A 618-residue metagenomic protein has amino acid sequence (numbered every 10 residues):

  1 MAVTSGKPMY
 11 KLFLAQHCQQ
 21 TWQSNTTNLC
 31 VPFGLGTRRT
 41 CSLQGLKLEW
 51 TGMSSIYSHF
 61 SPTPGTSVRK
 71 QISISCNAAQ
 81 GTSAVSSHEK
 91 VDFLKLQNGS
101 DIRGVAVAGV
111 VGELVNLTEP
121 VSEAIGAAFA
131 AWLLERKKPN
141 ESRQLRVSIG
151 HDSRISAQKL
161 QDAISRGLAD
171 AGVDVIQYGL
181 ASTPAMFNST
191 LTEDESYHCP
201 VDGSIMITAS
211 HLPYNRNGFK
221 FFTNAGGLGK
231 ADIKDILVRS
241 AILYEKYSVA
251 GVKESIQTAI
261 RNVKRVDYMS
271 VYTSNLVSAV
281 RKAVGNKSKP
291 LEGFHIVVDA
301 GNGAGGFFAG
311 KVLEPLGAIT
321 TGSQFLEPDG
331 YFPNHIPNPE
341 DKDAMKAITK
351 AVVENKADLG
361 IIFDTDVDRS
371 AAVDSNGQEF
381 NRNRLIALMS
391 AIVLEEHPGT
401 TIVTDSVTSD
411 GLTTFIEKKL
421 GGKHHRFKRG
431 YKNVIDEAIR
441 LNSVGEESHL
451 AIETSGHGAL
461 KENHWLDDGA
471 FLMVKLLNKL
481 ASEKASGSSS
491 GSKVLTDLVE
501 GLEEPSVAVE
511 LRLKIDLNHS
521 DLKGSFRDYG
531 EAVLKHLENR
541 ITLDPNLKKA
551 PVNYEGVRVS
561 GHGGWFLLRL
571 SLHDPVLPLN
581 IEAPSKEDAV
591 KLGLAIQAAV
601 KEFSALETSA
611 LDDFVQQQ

Functional and structural regions predicted by a protein language model:
A2-T4, R146, Y197, D202-I205 (+11 more regions): Structural motif
G6, C76-N77, E135-R216, V277-S278 (+2 more regions): N-terminal small/polar loop signature for handling phosphorylated ligands or for N-terminal nucleophile
G6, F13, Q19-R166, D170 (+2 more regions): An N-terminal, well-structured beta->alpha segment
E89, Y197-H198, N215-N355: Gly/Ser/Thr-enriched, mixed-charge loops and adjacent short helices that form phosphate/oxyanion-binding elements
L94-V111, A300, L450-T454, N463-G469: Conserved phosphate/anionic-ligand binding catalytic regions in large, soluble enzymes, centered on
A169, Y178-T183, D232-S274, S278 (+2 more regions): Proline/glycine-rich low-complexity loops and linkers
L359, H397-N580, S585-Q618: Phosphate-binding and adjacent anionic-ligand microenvironments
